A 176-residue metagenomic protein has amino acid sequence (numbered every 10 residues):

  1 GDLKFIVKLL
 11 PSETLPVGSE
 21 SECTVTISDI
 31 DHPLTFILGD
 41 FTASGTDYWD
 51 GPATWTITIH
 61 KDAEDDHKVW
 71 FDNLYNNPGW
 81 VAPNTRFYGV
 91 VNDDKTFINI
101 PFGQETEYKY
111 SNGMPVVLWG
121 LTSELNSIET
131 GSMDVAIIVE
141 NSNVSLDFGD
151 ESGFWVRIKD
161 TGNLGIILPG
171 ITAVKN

Functional and structural regions predicted by a protein language model:
G1-F36, D62, D66, N84-R86 (+1 more regions): Short boundary segments that mark the start of a structured unit
G1-F5, M133, S142: Exposed beta-strand face motif in extracellular beta-rich ectodomains
P33-W55, D72-Y75: Tryptophan-anchored aromatic micro-motifs
S44-Y48, N76-P78, E105-E107, E151-F154: Hydrophobic lipid-interacting interfaces of membrane-associated proteins
T46-D50, S111-T122, F154-N163: Flexible, membrane-facing loop/turn or short amphipathic-helix motifs that contact lipid bilayers or gate lipid-binding
A53-K61, D65: Extracellular glycan-recognition surfaces and repeat-rich motifs
D62-M133: Predominantly extracellular/secreted and cell-surface proteins with exposed, flexible low-complexity segments
N141-N176: Edge beta-strand at a domain terminus
